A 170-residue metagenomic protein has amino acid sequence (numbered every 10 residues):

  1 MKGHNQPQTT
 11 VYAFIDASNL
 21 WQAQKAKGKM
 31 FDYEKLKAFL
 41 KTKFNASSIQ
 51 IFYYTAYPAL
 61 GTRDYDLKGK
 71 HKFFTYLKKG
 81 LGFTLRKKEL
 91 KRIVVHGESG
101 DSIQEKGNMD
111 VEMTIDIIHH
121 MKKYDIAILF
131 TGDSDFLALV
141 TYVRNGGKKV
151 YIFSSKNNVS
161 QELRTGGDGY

Functional and structural regions predicted by a protein language model:
M1-E105, K149, S154, N158: Domain-level signal for Mg2+-assisted phosphodiester chemistry and nucleotide/NA-binding surfaces in nucleic-acid
D16, Y53, L77, I117 (+3 more regions): A residue-level signal for conserved active-site and pocket-lining positions in enzyme catalytic cores
K35, E112-D116, D135: Well-ordered alpha-helical segments embedded in enzymatic catalytic cores
F39-K43, D116-I117, Y142: A generic secondary-structure signal
K78-F83, T114, I118, S160-Y170: Structural recognition of alpha->loop->beta junctions
K87, K91-F130: Internal catalytic-core helix/loop-beta-alpha segment that presents or stabilizes conserved functional determinants
N108, H120-G166: Active-site histidine-anchored catalytic micro-motif
